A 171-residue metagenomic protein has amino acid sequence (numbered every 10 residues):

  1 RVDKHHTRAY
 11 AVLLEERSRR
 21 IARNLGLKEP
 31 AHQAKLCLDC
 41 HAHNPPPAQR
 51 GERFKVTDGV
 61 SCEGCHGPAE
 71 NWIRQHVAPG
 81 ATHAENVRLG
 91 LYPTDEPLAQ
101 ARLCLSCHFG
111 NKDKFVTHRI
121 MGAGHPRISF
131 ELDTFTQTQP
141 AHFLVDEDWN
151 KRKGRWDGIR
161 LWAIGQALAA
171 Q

Functional and structural regions predicted by a protein language model:
R1-L25, Q49-S61, P68-Q171: Primarily the internal scaffold of c-type cytochrome electron-transfer domains, especially repeated/multiheme c-type
E16-P47: Long, well-ordered hydrophobic secondary-structure segments characteristic of membrane-embedded and membrane-proximal
C40, C62-C65: Well-ordered beta-strand segments characteristic of repetitive beta-sheet solenoids
